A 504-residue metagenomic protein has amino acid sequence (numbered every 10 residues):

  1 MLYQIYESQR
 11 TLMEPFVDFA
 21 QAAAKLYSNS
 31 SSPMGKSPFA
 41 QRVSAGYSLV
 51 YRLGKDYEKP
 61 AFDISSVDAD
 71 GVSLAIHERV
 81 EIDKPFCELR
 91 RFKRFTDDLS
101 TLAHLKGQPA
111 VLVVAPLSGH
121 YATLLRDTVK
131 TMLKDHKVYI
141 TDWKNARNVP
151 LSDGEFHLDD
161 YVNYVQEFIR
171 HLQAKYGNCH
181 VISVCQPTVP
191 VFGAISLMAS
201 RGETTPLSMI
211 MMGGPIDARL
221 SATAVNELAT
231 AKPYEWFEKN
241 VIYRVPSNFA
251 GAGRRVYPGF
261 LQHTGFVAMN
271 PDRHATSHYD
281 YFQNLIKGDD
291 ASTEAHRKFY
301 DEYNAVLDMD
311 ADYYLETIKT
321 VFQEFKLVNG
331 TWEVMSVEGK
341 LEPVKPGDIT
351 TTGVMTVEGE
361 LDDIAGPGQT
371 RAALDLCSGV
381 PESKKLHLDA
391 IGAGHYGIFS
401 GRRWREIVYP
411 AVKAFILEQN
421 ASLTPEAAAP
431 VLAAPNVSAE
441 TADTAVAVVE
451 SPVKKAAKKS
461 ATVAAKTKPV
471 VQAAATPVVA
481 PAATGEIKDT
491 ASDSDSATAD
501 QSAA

Functional and structural regions predicted by a protein language model:
M1-Y47, K175, A194-D312: Alpha/beta-hydrolase-fold enzymes
S66-D68, V72-V149: Short, surface-exposed "cap/lid" segments of acyl-processing enzymes
N148-P150, V162-C179, F192: Conserved acidic catalytic loop of the alpha/beta-hydrolase fold
S183-V191: Gly/Ala-rich beta-loop-alpha elbow adjacent to hydrolase catalytic centers
T350, T356-E358, D362: Short beta-strand/loop motif that positions the catalytic acidic residue of the alpha/beta-hydrolase fold
D363-Q369: Conserved alpha/beta-hydrolase "acid-adjacent" motif
I391-E406: Catalytic histidine-centered segment of alpha/beta-hydrolase-like enzymes
S422-A504: Intrinsically disordered, polybasic Lys/Arg-rich low-complexity tracts
